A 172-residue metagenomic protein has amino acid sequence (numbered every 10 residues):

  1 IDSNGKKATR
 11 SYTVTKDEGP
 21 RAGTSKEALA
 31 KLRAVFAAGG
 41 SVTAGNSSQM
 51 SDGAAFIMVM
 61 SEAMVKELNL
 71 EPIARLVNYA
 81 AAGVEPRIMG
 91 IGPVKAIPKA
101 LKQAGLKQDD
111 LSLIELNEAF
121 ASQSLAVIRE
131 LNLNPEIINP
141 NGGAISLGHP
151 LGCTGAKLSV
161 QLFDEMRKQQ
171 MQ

Functional and structural regions predicted by a protein language model:
I1, L70-A81, D109-E118, E136-G143 (+1 more regions): Beta-strand segments within the central parallel beta-sheet cores of soluble alpha/beta enzyme folds
I1-E67, E130, P135-I137: N-terminal extracellular/periplasmic Venus flytrap/periplasmic-binding protein-like
S3-G5, P86-P93, E118-E136, P150-G155: Short glycine/threonine-rich loop-to-helix capping motif typified by GTGT followed within a few residues by an Asp-Pro
K26-R33, F56-A63, V77, V94-P98 (+3 more regions): Predominant activation on well-ordered alpha-helical scaffold segments within soluble catalytic domains
G40-A55, V77-Q103, L116, S146-Q161 (+1 more regions): Active-site pocket-shaping loop/turn-to-helix segments
V65, A82-G83, F120-A121: Short, catalytically relevant binding-site loops at active-site mouths
V65-P72, P98-L113, I128-N134: Phosphate/pyrophosphate-binding loops at sites that engage ATP/ADP/AMP, CoA/4′-phosphopantetheine, polyphosphate
Q108, A126-N139, A144-Q172: Internal helix-turn-beta structural module
